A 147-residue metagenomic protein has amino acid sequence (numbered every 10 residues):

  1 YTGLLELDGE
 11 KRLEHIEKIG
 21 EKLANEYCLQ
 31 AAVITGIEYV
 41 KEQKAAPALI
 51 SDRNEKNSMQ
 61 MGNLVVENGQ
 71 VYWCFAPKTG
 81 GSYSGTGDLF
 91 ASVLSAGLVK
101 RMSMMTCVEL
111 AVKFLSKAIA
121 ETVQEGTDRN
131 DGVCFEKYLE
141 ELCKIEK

Functional and structural regions predicted by a protein language model:
Y1-V71: Conserved phosphate/ATP/ADP-binding segment of small-molecule kinases
A24, L98-V99, I119: Hydrophobic residues in alpha-helical segments
A31, K78, L115: Active-site oxyanion/phosphate-handling segment shared across diverse enzymes
T35, G87, C107: Residue-level signal for inorganic ion chemistry
V71-S84: Short pre-catalytic strand/loop immediately N-terminal to key active-site residues, enriched for Gly-Thr
V71-Y72, G97-A111: Phosphate-handling active-site elements
G81-M104: Short, small-residue alpha-helix embedded
M105-K147: Charged C-terminal helix
